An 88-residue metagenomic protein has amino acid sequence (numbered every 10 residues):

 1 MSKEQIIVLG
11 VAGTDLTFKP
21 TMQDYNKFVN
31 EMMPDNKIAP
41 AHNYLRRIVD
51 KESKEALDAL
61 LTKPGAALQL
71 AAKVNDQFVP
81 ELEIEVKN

Functional and structural regions predicted by a protein language model:
S2-E4, A12, K19-N88: Short, surface-exposed, charged amphipathic helix/loop patches that serve as local interaction elements
L9: Short aromatic-centered micro-motifs
